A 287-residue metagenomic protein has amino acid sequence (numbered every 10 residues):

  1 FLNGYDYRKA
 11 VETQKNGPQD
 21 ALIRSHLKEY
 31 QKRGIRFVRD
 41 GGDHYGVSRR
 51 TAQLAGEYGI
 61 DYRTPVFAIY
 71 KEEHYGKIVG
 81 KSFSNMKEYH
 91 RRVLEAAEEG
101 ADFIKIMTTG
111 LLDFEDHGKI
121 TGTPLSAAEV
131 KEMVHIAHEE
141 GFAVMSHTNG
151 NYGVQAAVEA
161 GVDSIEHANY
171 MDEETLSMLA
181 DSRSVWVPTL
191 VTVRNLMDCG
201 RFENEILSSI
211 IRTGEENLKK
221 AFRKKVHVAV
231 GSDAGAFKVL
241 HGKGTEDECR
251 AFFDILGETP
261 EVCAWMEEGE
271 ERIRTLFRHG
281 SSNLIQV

Functional and structural regions predicted by a protein language model:
F1, R63-A68, A101-T109, S184-T192: Non-cysteine beta-strand/loop elements that form the S-adenosyl-L-methionine
F1-K9, I60-V79, V130-K131: N-terminal small/glycine-rich loop or linker at the start of catalytic domains across soluble metabolic enzymes
F1-L54: Metal-associated gating/positioning segment near the N- to mid-region
L2-N3, H44-S48, Y70-E72, G110-F114 (+4 more regions): Active-site environment of divalent metal-dependent phosphoester hydrolases
Y7-L22, E73-R91, A143-M145: Active-site mouth loops of central-metabolism enzymes
M86-W186, L207-A229, D247-E248, H279 (+1 more regions): Histidine/acidic residue-rich metal-binding segments in metalloenzymes
E139, F202-N204, R212-V287: His/Asp/Glu-enriched, well-ordered alpha-helical/loop segment that forms or immediately abuts the divalent-metal
P188-S208: Active-site loop ensemble at the mouth of alpha/beta enzyme cores that anchors a bound cofactor
